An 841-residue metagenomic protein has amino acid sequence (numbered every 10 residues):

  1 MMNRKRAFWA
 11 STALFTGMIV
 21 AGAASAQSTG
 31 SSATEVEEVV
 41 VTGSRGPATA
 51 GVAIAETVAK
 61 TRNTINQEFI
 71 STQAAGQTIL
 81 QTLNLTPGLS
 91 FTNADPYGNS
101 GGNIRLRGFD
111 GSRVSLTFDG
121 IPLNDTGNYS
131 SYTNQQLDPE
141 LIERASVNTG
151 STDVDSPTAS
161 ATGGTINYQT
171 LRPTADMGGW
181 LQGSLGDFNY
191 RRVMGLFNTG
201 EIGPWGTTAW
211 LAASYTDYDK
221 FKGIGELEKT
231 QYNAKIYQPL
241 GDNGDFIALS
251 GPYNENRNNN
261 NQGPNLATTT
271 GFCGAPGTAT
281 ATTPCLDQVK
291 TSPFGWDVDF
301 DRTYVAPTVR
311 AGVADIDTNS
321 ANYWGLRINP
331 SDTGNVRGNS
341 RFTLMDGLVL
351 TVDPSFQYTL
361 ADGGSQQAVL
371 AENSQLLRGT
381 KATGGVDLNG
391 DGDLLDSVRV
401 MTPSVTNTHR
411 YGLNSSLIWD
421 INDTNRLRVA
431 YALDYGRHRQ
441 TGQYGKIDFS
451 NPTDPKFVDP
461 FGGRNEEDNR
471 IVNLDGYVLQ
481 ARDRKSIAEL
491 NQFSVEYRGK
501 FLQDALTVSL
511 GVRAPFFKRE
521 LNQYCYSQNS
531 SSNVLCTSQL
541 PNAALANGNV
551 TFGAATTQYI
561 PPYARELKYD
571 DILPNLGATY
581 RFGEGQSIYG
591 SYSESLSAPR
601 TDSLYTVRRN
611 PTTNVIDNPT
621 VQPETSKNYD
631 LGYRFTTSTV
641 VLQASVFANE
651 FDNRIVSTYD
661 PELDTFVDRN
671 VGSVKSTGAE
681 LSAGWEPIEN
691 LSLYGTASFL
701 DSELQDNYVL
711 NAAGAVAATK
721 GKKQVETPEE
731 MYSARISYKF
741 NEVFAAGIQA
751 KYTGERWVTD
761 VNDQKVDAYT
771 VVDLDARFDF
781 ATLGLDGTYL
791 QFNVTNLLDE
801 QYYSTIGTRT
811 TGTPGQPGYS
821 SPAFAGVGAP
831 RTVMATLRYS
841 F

Functional and structural regions predicted by a protein language model:
E37, Q136-Q182: A beta-strand signature from Gram-negative outer-membrane beta-barrel systems, especially the internal plug domain
E37-A74, N103, A145-V147: N-terminal periplasmic "start-of-domain" segments of outer-membrane beta-barrel proteins
T72, T78-P122, G150: Extracytoplasmic beta-strand/coil segments of soluble accessory domains associated with Gram-negative outer-membrane
G164-E201, L211-G223, Q749: Short strand-turn segments of transmembrane beta-barrel domains in outer membranes, especially the first one or two
Y237-P239, G244-R337, D362-T406, P452-S486 (+1 more regions): Acidic/polar loop-and-plug regions of large Gram-negative outer-membrane beta-barrel proteins
T351-D353, F501, R581, S587-Y589 (+6 more regions): Membrane-embedded beta-barrel scaffold of Gram-negative outer-membrane proteins
Q503, V641, S645-F651, V667-D760 (+1 more regions): Gram-negative outer-membrane beta-barrel transporters
L596, V743, K751, E755 (+1 more regions): C-terminal beta-signal and adjacent terminal beta-strands/loops of Gram-negative outer-membrane beta-barrel proteins
